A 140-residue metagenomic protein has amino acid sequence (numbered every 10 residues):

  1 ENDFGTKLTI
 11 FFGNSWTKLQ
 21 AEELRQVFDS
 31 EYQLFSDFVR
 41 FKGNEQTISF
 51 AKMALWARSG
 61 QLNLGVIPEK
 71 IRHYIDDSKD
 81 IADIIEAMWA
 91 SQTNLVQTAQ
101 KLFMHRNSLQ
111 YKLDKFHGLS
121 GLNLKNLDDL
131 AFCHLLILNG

Functional and structural regions predicted by a protein language model:
E1-G140: Cytosolic nucleotide-utilizing catalytic cores of signal-transduction proteins
